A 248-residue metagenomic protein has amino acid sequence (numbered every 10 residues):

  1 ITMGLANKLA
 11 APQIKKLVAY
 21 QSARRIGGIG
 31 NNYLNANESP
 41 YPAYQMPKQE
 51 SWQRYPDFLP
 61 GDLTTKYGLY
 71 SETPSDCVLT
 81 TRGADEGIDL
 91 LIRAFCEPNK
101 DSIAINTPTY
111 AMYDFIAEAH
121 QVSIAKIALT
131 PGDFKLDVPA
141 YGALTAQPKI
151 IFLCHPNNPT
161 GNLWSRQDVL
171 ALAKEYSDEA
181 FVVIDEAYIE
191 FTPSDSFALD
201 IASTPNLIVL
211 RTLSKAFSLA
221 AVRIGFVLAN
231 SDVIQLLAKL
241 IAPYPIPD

Functional and structural regions predicted by a protein language model:
T2-L69, Q147: N-terminal "arm"/small-domain region of PLP-dependent enzymes with the aminotransferase-like
L34, I151, D185-A187, L210 (+1 more regions): Structural scaffold positions in well-ordered secondary structure
T64-S102, H120: Phosphate-binding glycine-rich loop
V78, I103, I124, V182 (+1 more regions): Hydrophobic/aromatic residues located in beta-strands of well-ordered beta-sheets within soluble catalytic
A94-I116, T130: Conserved PLP-anchoring active-site segment centered on the Schiff-base-forming lysine
A104, I150-C154, V183, F226-L228: Structural motif
L136-Q147, P159-V182, E186-L219: Active-site pre-lysine segment of PLP-dependent enzymes
N206-D248: PLP-dependent aminotransferase class I/II
